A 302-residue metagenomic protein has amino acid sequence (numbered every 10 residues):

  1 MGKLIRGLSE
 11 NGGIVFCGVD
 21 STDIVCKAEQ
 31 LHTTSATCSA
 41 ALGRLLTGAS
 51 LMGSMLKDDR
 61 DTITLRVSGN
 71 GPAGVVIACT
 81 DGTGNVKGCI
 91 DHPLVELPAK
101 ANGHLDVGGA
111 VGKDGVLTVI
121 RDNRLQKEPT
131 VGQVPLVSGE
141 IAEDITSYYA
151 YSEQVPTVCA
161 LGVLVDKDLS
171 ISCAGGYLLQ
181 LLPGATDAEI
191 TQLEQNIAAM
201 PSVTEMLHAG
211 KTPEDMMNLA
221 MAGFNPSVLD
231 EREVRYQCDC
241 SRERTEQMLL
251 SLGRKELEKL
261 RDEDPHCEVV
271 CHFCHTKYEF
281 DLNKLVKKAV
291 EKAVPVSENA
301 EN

Functional and structural regions predicted by a protein language model:
M1-D230, E298-E301: Interaction interfaces in information-processing and related assembly proteins
A198-N302: Cys/His-clustered metal-coordination modules, chiefly Zn-binding fingers
